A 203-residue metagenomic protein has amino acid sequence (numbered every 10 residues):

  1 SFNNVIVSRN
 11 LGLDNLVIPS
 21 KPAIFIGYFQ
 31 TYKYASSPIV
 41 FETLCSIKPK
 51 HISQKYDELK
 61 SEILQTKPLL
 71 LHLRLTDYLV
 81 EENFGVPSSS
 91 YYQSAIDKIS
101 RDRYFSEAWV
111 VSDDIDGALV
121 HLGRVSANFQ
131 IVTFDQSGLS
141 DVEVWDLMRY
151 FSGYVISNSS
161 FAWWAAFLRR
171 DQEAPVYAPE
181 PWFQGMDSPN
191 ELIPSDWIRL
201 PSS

Functional and structural regions predicted by a protein language model:
S1-F105: Secretory-pathway luminal glycosyltransferase catalytic domains
S1-F2, Y177-A178, L200-S203: Non-catalytic N-terminal targeting/anchoring module and adjacent flexible stem/linker that precedes the structured
F41-E42, V86-S88, V125-A127, D171-E173 (+1 more regions): General N-terminal targeting signals
P68, P179, I193-P194: Proline-rich low-complexity regions
L70, I131, V176, W197-R199: Conserved beta-strand scaffold positions in the cores of enzyme catalytic domains, especially in NTP/NDP-utilizing
N83, L122, S188-N190: Short aromatic-enriched loop/helix-cap "lid" or pocket-rim segments at secondary-structure transitions that line
D97-M186: Donor-binding and catalytic core of enzymes assembling or modifying cell-surface/extracellular glycoconjugates
Q184-S203: Leloir-type glycosyltransferase catalytic cores
